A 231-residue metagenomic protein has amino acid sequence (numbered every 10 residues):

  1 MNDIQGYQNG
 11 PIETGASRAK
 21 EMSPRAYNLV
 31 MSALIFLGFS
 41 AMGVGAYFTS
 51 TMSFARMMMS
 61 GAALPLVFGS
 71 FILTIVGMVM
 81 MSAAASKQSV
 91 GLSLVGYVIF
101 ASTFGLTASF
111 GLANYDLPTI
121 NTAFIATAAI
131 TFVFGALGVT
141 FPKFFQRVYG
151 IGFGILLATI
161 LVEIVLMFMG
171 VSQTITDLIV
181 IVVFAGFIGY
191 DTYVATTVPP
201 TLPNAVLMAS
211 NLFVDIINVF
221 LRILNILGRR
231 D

Functional and structural regions predicted by a protein language model:
M1-D231: A hydrophobic alpha-helical transmembrane-helix feature that marks the membrane cores and membrane-interface segments
